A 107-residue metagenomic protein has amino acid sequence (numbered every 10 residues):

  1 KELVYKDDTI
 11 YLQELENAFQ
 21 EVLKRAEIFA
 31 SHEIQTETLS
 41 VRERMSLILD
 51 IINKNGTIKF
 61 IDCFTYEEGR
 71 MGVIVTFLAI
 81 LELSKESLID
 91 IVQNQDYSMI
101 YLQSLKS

Functional and structural regions predicted by a protein language model:
K1-S107: Long, charge-dense, low-complexity tracts
